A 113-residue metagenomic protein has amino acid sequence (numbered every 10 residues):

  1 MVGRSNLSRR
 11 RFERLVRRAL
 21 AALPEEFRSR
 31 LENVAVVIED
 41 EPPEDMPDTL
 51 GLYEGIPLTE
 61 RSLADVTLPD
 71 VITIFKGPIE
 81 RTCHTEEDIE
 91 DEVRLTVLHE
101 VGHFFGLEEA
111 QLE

Functional and structural regions predicted by a protein language model:
M1-E92, F104, A110-E113: Active-site rim/adjacent substrate-binding subdomains
E92-E100: Short alpha-helical catalytic segment bearing the HExxH-like zincin motif of zinc-dependent metalloproteases
